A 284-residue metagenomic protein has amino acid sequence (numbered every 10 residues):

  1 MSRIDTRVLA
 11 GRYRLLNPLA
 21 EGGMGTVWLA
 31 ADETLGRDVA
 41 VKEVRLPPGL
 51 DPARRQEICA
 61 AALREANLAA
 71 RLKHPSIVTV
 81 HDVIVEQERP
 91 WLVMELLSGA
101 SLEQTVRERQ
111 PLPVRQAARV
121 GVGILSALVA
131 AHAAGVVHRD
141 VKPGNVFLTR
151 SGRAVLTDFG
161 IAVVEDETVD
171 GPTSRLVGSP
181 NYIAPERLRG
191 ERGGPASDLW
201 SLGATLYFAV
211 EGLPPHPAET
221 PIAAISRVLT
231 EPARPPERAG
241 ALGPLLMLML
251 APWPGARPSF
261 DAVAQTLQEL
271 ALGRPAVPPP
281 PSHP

Functional and structural regions predicted by a protein language model:
L15-G23, V27: Protein kinase glycine-rich loop
R45-R71: AlphaC helix of the eukaryotic protein kinase fold
V83: Activation-segment/catalytic-loop signature of the eukaryotic protein kinase fold
Q87-S101, T105: Conserved short submotifs of the Hanks-type protein kinase catalytic core that shape the nucleotide-binding pocket
V120-G121: Activation segment signature within eukaryotic-like protein kinase domains
I124-V136: Protein kinase catalytic-loop region centered on the HRD/HxD motif
D198: Conserved catalytic-loop aspartate of Hanks-type protein kinases
